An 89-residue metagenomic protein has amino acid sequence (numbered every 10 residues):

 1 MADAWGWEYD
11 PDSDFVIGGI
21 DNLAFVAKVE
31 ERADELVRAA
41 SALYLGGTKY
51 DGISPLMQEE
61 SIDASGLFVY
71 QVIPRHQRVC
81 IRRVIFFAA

Functional and structural regions predicted by a protein language model:
M1-L67, V72-A89: Basic, Lys/Arg-enriched alpha-helical interface segments
